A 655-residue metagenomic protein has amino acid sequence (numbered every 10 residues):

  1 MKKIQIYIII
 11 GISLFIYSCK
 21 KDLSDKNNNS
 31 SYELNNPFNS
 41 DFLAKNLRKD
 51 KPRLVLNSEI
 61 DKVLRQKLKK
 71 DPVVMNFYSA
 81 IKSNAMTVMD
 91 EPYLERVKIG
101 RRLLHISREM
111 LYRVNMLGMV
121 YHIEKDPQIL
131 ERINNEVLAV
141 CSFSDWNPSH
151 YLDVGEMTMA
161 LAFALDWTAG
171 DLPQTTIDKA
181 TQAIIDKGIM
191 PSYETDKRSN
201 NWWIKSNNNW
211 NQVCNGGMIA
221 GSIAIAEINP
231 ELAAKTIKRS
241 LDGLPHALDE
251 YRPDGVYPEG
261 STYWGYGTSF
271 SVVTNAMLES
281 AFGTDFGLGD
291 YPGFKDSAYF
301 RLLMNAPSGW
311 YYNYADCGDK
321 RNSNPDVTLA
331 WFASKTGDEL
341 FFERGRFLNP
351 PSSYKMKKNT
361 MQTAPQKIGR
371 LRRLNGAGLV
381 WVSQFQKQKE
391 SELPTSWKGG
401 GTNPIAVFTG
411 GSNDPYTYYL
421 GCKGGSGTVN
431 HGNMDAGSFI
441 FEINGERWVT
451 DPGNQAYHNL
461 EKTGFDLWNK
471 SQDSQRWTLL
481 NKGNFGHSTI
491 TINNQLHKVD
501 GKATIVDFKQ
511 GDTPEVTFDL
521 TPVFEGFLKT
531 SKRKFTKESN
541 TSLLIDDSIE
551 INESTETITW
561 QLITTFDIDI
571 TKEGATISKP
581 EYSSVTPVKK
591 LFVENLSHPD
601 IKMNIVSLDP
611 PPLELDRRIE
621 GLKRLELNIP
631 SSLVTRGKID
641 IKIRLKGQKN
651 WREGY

Functional and structural regions predicted by a protein language model:
F15-S18: C-terminal motif of bacterial Sec signal peptides marking the signal peptidase cleavage site
K20-D22: Bacterial signal peptide processing site
R48-K70, L111-P127, A139-N147, E156-T175 (+7 more regions): Well-ordered alpha-helical scaffold segments within catalytic/enzyme domains
P72, I81-Y93, E131-P148, K179-N201 (+2 more regions): Long, well-ordered core segments of solenoidal/helical folds
L94-M110, S142-G155, D196-Q212, R252-Y266 (+3 more regions): Solvent-exposed loop and edge beta-strand segments that line ligand/cofactor-binding and catalytic clefts
L94-R101, A162-T262, V273, E279 (+1 more regions): Active-site lining segments of carbohydrate-active enzymes
W202, I225, Y266-W448, D507-G511 (+4 more regions): Carbohydrate-active enzyme catalytic cores, enriched for enzymes that act on polyanionic acidic polysaccharides
N459-Y655: CBM-like, beta-strand-rich accessory domains located in the C-terminal region of large, secreted polysaccharide-active
